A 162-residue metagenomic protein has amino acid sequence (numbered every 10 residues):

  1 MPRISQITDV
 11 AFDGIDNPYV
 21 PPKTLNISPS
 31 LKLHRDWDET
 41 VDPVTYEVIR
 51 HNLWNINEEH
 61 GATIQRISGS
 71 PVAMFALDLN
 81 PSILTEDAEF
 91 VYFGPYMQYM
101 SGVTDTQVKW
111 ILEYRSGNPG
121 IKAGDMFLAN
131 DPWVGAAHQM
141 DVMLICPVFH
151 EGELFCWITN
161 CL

Functional and structural regions predicted by a protein language model:
P2-A123, D131-H150, L154-L162: Glycine/proline-enriched, intrinsically flexible loops and inter-domain linkers
